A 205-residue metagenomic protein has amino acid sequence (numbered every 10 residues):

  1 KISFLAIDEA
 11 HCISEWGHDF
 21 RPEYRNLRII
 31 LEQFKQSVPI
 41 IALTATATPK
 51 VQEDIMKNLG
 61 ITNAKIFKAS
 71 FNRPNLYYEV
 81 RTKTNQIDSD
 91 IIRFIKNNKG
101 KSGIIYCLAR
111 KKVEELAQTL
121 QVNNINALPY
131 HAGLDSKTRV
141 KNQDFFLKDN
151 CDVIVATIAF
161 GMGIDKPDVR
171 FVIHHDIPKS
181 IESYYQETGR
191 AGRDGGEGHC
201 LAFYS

Functional and structural regions predicted by a protein language model:
K1-S205: Helicase motor core with emphasis on the C-terminal RecA-like subdomain
